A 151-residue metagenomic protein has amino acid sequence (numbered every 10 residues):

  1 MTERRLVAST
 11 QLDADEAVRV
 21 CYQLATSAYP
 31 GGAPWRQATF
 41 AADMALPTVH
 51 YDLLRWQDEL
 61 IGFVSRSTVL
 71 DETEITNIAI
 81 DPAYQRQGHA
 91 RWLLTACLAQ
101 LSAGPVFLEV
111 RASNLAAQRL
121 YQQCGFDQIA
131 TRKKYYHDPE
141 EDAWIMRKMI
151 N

Functional and structural regions predicted by a protein language model:
R4-L12, E16-A83, R91-Q100, M149-N151: Acetyl-CoA-dependent GNAT
T39, L53, T131-K134, I145: Conserved beta-strand positions that form and line the central face of beta-propeller blades
T48, S102-G104, G125: Residues at helix C-cap/C′ positions in short coil/turn segments immediately following an alpha-helix
F63, S67, E72, S113 (+3 more regions): A short, glycine- and basic residue-enriched loop/turn that sits immediately adjacent to a domain's principal
N77-T95, R111-R119, Q123-C124, Q128: Conserved glycine-rich acetyl-CoA-binding loop
C97-L101, V106, A117: Short hydrophobic clusters on alpha-helical segments that form packing/core surfaces in small helical domains
F107, R111-L115, C124, K134-N151: C-terminal "cap" of GNAT-fold acetyltransferases
